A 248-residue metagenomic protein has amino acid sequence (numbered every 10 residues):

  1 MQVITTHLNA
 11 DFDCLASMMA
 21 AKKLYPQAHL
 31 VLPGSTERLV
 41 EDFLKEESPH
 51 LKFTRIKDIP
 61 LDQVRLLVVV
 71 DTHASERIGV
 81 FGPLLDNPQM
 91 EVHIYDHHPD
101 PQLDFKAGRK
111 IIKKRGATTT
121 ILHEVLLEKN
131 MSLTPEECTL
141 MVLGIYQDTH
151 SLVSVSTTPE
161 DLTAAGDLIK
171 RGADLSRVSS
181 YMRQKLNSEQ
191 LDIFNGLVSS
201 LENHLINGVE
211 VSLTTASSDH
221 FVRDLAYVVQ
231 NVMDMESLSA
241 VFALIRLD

Functional and structural regions predicted by a protein language model:
M1-L8, D13-H50, I59-R65, Q147-D248: Hydrophobic helix-and-loop "lid/oligomerization" segment in the mid-to-C-terminal part of catalytic domains
M1-Q2, D86, E137-T139: Short hydrophobic "helix-edge" motifs at membrane interfaces and signal-peptide entry regions
A21-K22, L84-N87, K110-I111, T163: Glycine-rich, phosphate-binding/catalytic loops in enzymes
V40, E76-I78, T119: Short, well-ordered alpha-helical microsegments
K45-G108: Active-site cofactor/cluster-binding pocket
I59-L61, L84-N87, Q102-D104, L133-P135 (+3 more regions): Solvent-exposed alpha-helices and their adjacent loops that cap or buttress functional pockets in soluble metabolic
Y95-A164: Short alpha-helices
